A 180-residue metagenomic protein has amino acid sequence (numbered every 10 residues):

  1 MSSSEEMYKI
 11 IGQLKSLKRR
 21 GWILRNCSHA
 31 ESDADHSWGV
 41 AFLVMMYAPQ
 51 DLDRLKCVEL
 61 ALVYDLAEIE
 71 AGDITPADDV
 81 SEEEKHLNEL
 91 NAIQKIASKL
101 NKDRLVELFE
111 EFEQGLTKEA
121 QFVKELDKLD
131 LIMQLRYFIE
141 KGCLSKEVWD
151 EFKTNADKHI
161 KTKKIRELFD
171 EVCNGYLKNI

Functional and structural regions predicted by a protein language model:
M1-I180: Active-site helical microenvironments for divalent-metal-assisted chemistry
